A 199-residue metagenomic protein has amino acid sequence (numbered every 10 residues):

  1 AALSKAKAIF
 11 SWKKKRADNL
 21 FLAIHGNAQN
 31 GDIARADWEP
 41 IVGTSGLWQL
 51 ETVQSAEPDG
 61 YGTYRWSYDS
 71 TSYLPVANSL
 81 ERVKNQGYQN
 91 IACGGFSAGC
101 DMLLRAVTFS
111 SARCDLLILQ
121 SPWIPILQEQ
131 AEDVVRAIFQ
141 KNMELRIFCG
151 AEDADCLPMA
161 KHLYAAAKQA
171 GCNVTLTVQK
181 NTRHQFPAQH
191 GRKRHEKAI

Functional and structural regions predicted by a protein language model:
A2-Y88: Serine-hydrolase catalytic machinery in alpha/beta-hydrolase-like enzymes
A34-W38, L103, C156, A160-Y164: Short, highly selective alpha-helical patches that border small-molecule cofactor pockets in redox/cofactor-processing
C93-G95, Q120: Short beta-strand immediately N-terminal to the catalytic nucleophile in serine-hydrolase-like folds
G95-G99, L103: Gly/Ala-rich beta-loop-alpha elbow adjacent to hydrolase catalytic centers
R105-F109: Active-site signature of alpha/beta-hydrolase-fold catalytic machinery across serine- and Asp/Cys-nucleophile hydrolases
A112-P125: A conserved short beta-strand
P122-E196: The feature captures the conserved acid-bearing segment of alpha/beta-hydrolase catalytic domains
